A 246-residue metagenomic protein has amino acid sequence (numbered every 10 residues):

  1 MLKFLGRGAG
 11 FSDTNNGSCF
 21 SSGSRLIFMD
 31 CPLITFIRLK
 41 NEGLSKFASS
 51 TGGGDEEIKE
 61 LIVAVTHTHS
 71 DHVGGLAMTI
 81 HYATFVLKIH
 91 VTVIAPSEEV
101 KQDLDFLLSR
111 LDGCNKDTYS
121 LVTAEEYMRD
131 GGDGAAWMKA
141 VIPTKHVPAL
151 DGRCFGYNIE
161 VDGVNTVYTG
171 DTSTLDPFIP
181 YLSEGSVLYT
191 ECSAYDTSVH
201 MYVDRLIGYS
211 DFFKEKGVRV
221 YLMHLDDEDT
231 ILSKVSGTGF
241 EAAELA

Functional and structural regions predicted by a protein language model:
M1-L44, T123-P180, A246: Core dinuclear metal-dependent hydrolase active-site scaffold
C19-S21, R38, L44-A48, T79-A83 (+4 more regions): Glycine-rich, phosphate-binding/catalytic loops in enzymes
F28-P32, K59-D71, A95-P96, T166-T172 (+3 more regions): Active-site neighborhood of phospho(di)ester-bond hydrolases with catalytic His/Asp-centered motifs
F36-I94, S186: Active-site metal-binding motif and surrounding structural segment of the metallo-beta-lactamase
L39, L76-T79, D103-L107, F178: Hydrophobic packing residues within well-ordered alpha-helices of enzyme cores
G74-A83, F106, T230-S236: Metal-dependent catalytic neighborhoods of phosphoester/phosphodiester hydrolases
V86-V91, E98-T123: Active-site neighborhood of divalent metal-dependent phosphoester bond hydrolases
S173-A246: Cap/insert and terminal regions of metallo-dependent hydrolase folds
